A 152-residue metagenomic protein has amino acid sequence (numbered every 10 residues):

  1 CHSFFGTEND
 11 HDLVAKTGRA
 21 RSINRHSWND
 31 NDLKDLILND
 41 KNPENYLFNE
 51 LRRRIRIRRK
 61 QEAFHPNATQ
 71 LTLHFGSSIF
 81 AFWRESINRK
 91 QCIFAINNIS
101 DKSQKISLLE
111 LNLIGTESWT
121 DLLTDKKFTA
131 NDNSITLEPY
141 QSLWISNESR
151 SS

Functional and structural regions predicted by a protein language model:
C1-Q104, L109-E110: Loop/helix patches that line or flank the sugar-binding groove of alpha-linked glycan CAZymes
W28, N97, T120, N131-D132 (+1 more regions): Intrinsic-disorder/low-complexity regions
R54, W119, Y140: A residue-level signal for conserved active-site and pocket-lining positions in enzyme catalytic cores
S103-L123: Beta-strand-rich binding/interaction modules
T124-T129: Short beta-strand and strand-turn-strand segments in soluble, beta-rich domains
A130-S152: C-terminal beta-strand-rich structural cap/linker in extracellular carbohydrate-active enzymes
